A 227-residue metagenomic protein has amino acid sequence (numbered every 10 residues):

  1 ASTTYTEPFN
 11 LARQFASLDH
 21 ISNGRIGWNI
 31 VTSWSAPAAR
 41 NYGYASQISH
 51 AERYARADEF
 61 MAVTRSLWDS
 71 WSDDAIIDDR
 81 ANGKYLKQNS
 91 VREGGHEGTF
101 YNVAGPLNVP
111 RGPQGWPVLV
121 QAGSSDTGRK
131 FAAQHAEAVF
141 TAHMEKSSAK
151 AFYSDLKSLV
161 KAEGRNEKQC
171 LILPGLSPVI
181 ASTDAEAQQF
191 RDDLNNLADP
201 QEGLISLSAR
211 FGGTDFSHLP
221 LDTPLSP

Functional and structural regions predicted by a protein language model:
A1, G24-I30, P117-A122, E137-T141 (+1 more regions): Hydrophobic faces of well-ordered beta-strands that scaffold small-molecule active sites in alpha/beta enzyme cores
A1-T6, Q47-A51, A138-H143: The substrate-binding groove and active-site-proximal loops of carbohydrate-active enzymes, especially glycoside
T3, T32-W34, W68, S125 (+2 more regions): Active-site-proximal loop/turn and secondary-structure-junction residues that shape catalytic pockets, frequently
T4-N41, I48-H50, R56-F60: Hydrophobic or amphipathic alpha-helical targeting/insertion segments
L11, Q121-F131: Short, acidic/polar
L18, W28, T64, L119 (+2 more regions): Conserved, mostly hydrophobic/aromatic
A51-Q114, S147-P227: An alpha-helical appendage that flanks or caps ligand/catalytic pockets
G128-A138, H143-M144: Long, repeat-rich segments with strong aromatic
